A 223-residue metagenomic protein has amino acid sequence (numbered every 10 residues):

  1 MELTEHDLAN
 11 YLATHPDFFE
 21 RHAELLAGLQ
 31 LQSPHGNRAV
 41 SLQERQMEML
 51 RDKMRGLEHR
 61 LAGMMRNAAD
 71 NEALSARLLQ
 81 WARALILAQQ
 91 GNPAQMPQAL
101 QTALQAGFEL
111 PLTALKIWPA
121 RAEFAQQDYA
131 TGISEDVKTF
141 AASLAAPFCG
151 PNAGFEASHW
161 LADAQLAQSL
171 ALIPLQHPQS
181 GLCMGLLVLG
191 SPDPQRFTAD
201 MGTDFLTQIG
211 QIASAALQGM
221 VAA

Functional and structural regions predicted by a protein language model:
E2, D7-D52: Acidic, low-complexity intrinsically disordered segments
R38-L87: Signal-transmission linkers at sensory-effector interfaces
A88-Y129, E135: Helix-loop-beta substructure at the N-terminus of cytosolic sensory domains that couple signal/ligand detection
P147-S169: Signal-transducing coupling segments at domain and membrane junctions
Q168-Q179: A short, aliphatic-rich beta-strand micro-motif
G181-S191: Sensory beta-strand/linker motifs that couple input domains to effectors
S191-T207, L217-A223: Regulatory loop-to-helix N-cap segments in sensory/regulatory domains that couple ligand/signal detection
